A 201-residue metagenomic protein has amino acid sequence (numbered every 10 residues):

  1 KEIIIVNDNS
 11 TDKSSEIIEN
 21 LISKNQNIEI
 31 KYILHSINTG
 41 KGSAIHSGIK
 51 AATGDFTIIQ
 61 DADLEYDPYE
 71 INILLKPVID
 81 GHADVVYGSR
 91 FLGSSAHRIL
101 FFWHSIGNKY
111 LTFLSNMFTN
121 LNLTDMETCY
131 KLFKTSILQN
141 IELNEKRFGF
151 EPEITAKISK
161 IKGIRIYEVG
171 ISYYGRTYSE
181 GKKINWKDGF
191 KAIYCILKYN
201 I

Functional and structural regions predicted by a protein language model:
K1-I5, S15-A51: Conserved donor nucleotide-binding strand/loop of the catalytic core
N7-E16, L64: A conserved acidic beta->alpha catalytic loop
D8, I33-I37, A62, V169-I171: Cofactor-binding loops of NAD(P)H-dependent oxidoreductases, dominated by short-chain dehydrogenase/reductases
H35-A51, F56, P68-F148, Y174-I193: Acceptor/aglycone-binding surface of glycosyltransferases and processive sugar-polymer synthases
L121-N122, N144-K146, A156-Y173: Catalytic donor-sugar/metal-binding loop of nucleotide-sugar-dependent glycosyltransferases
A192-I201: C-terminal, non-catalytic tails of nucleotide-sugar-dependent glycosyltransferases
